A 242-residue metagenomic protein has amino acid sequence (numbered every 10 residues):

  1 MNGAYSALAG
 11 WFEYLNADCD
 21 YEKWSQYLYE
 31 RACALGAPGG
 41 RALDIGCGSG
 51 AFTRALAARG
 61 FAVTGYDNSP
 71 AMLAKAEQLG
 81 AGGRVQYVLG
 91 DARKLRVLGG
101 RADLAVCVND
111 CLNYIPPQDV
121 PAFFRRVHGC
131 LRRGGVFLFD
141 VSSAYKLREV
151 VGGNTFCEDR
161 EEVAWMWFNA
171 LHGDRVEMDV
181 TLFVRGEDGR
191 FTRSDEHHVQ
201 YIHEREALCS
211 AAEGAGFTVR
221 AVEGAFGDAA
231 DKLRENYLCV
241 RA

Functional and structural regions predicted by a protein language model:
M1-P38: Conserved class I S-adenosyl-L-methionine
G39-G46: Conserved class I S-adenosyl-L-methionine
G50-K94: Class I SAM-dependent methyltransferase SAM/SAH-binding core
V97-L104: A short acidic, Gly/Pro-enriched loop at the edge of an enzyme's catalytic core that lines a small-molecule cofactor
V108-D110: Residues lining the SAM
Q118, L138-C209: SAM-dependent methyltransferase
P121-R133: A short glycine-rich, Lys/Arg-flanked "PGG" loop and its adjoining helix->strand segment in the class I
R205-A242: C-terminal lobe and adjacent flexible extensions of AdoMet/dcAdoMet transferase-like proteins
